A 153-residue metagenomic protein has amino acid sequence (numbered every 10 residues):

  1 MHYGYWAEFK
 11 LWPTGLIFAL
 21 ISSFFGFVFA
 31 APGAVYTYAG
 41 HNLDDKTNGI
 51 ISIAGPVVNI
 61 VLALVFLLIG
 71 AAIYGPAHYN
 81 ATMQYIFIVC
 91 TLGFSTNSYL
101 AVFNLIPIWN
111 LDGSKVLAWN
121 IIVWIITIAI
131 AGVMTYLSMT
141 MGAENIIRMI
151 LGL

Functional and structural regions predicted by a protein language model:
M1-L153: Hydrophobic transmembrane alpha-helices and their immediate loop junctions in multi-pass integral membrane proteins
